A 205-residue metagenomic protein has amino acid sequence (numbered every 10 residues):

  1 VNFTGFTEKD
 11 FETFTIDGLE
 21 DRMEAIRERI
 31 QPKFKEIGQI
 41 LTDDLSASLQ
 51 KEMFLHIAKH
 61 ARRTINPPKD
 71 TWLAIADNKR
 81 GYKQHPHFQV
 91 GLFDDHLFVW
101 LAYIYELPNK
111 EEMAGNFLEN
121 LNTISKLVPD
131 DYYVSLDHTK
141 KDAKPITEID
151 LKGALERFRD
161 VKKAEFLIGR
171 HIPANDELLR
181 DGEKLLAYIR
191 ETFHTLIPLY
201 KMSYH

Functional and structural regions predicted by a protein language model:
V1-F98: Charge-rich, low-complexity N-terminal segments
V1-S46, K140-H205: Long, solvent-exposed, polar/charged low-complexity segments
T64, G91, I124-K126, R157-R159: A general structural signal for short secondary-structure junctions and capping/turn motifs
W72, D131, E165: A residue-level signal for beta-strand positions that form part of recognition/binding surfaces within mature
A76, P86, N120, T192-T195 (+1 more regions): Short, hydrophobic/aromatic alpha-helical segments in well-folded domains
K79-G115, K163-L167, H171-N175, R180: Intrinsically disordered, low-complexity regulatory segments enriched in Ser/Thr/Pro and charged residues
L97-G153: Compact, glycine/acidic-enriched structural inserts
